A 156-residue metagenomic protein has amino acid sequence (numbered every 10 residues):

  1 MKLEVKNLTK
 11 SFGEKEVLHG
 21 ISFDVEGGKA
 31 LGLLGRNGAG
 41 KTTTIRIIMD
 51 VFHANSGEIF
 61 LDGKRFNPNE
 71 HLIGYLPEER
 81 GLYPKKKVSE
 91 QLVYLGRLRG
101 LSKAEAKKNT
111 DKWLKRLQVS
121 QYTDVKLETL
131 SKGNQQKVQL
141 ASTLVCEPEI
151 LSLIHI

Functional and structural regions predicted by a protein language model:
G57-H71: Conserved ABC transporter NBD signature motif
V93, R97, A104-Y122: Conserved ABC ATPase "signature" region
K126-L130: Conserved ABC ATPase signature
L140: Hydrophobic anchor residue at the start of the ABC signature
E147: Conserved catalytic motifs of ABC-family nucleotide-binding domains
I154-I156: Conserved small/polar residues in nucleotide/adenosyl-binding loops
